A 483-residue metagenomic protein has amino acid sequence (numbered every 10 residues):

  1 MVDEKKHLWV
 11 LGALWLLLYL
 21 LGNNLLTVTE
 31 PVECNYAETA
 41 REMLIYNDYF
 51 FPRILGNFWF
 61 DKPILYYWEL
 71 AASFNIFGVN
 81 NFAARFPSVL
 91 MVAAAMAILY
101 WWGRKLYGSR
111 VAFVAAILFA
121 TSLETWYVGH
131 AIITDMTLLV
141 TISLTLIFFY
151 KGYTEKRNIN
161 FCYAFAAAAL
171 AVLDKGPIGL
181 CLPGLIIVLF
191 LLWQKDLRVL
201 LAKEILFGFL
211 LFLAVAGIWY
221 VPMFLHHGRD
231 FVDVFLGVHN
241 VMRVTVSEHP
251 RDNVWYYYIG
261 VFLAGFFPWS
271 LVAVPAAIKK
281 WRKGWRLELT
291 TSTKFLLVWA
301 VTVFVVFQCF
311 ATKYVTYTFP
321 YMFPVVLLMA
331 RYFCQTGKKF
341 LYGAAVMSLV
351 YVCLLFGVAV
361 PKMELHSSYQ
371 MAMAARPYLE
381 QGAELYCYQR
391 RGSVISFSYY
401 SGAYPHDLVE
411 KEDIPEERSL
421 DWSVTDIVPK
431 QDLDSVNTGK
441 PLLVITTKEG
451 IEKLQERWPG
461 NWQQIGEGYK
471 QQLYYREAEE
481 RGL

Functional and structural regions predicted by a protein language model:
M1-K339, P361, S398, A403 (+2 more regions): Membrane-integral, polyisoprenol-dependent glycosyltransferases of the GT-C/oligosaccharyltransferase superfamily
P52, V172, C353, W462-Q464: Compositionally biased, low-complexity repeat tracts
L90, G337-G343, D407-D413: Short alpha-helical "patches" and their helix-cap loops
T316, L354-A374: Hydrophobic alpha-helical transmembrane segments in integral membrane proteins
F333-F356: Signature aromatic-anchored transmembrane alpha helix within multi-pass, membrane-resident enzymes that catalyze glycan
S367-S393, S398-L483: Luminal/periplasmic acceptor-recognition loop/helix of membrane-associated glycosyltransferases
